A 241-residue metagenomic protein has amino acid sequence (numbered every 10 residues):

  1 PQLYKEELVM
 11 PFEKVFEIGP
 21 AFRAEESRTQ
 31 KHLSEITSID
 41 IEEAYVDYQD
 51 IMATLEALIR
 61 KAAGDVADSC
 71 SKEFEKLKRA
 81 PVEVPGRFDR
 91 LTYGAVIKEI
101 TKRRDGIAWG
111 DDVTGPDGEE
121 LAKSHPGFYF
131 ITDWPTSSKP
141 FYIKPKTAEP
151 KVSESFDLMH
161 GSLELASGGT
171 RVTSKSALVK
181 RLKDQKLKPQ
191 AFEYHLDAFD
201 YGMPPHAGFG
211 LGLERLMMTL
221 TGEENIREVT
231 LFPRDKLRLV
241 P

Functional and structural regions predicted by a protein language model:
P1-A44, D197: Class II aminoacyl-tRNA synthetase-like tRNA-binding/catalytic domains
E7-V9, R28-K31, Q49-A53, F141-K144 (+2 more regions): Short conserved micro-motifs at the rims of enzyme active sites and ligand-binding pockets
P11, I41, V96, I131 (+2 more regions): A residue-level signal for conserved active-site and pocket-lining positions in enzyme catalytic cores
F12-F16, D47-A67: His/Asp/Glu-rich mid-to-C-terminal helical/loop segments that flank catalytic regions of hydrolases
E13-V15, I36-S38, P126-F128, S153-S155 (+4 more regions): Active-site lining segments that contact anionic ligands and/or coordinate catalytic metals
D40-D50, S162-E164: A generic structural motif
A57-G161, D184-D197, Y201-M203: Metal-assisted phosphate- and nucleotidyl-transfer catalytic regions
G169-T170, K175-P241: Active-site pocket scaffolds in enzymes
